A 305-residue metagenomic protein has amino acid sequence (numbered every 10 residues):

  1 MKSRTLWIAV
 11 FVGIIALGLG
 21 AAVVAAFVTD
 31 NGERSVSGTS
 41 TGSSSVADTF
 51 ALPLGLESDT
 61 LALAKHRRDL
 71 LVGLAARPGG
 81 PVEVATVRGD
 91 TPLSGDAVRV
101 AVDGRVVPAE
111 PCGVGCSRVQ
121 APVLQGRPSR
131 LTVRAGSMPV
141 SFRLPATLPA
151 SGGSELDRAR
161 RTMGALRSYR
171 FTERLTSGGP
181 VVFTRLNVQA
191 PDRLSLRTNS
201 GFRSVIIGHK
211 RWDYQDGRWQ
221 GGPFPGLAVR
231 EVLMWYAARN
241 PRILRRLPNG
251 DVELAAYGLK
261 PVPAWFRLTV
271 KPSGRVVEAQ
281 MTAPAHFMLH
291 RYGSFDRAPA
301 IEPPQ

Functional and structural regions predicted by a protein language model:
K2, R34-S43, P145-P191, R245-L247 (+1 more regions): N-terminal leader/targeting segments and the immediate start of mature chains
S3-R158: Intrinsically disordered, low-complexity terminal tails/loops enriched in metal-binding residues
L74-A75, A121, V133, F171-T176 (+3 more regions): Short beta-strand segments that buttress and anchor functional surface loops
V106-P108, P139-R143, V181-R185, R203-V205 (+2 more regions): Well-ordered beta-strand positions in beta-sheet-rich domains
G126-P128, M163-S168, R185-R197, S204-R211 (+3 more regions): Short, solvent-exposed coil/turn segments at beta-strand boundaries
G178-W235, F287-L289: An acidic-aromatic
M234-R245: A short, amphipathic edge element
N249-Q305: Gly/Pro-enriched, hydrophobic low-complexity segments that function as extracytoplasmic propeptides/linkers
